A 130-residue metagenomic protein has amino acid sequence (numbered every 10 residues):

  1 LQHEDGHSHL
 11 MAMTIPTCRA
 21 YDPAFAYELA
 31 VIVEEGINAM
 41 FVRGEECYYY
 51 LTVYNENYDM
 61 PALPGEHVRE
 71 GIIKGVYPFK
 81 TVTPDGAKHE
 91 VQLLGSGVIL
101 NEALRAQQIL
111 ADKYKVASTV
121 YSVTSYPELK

Functional and structural regions predicted by a protein language model:
L1-D5, M13, A20, E28-I32 (+1 more regions): Thiamine diphosphate
L10: Extended active-site and interfacial segments that coordinate phosphate-rich ligands in large catalytic machineries
F25: Ferredoxin-type iron-sulfur electron-transfer modules in oxidoreductases and energy-metabolism complexes
